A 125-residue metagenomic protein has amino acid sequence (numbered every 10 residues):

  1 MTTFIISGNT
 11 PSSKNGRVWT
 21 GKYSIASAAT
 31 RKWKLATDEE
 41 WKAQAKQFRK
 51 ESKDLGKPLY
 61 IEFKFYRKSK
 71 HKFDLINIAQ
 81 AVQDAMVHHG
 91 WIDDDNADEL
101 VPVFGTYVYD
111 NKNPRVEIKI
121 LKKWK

Functional and structural regions predicted by a protein language model:
M1-K125: Acidic, proline/glycine-enriched N-terminal capping motif
